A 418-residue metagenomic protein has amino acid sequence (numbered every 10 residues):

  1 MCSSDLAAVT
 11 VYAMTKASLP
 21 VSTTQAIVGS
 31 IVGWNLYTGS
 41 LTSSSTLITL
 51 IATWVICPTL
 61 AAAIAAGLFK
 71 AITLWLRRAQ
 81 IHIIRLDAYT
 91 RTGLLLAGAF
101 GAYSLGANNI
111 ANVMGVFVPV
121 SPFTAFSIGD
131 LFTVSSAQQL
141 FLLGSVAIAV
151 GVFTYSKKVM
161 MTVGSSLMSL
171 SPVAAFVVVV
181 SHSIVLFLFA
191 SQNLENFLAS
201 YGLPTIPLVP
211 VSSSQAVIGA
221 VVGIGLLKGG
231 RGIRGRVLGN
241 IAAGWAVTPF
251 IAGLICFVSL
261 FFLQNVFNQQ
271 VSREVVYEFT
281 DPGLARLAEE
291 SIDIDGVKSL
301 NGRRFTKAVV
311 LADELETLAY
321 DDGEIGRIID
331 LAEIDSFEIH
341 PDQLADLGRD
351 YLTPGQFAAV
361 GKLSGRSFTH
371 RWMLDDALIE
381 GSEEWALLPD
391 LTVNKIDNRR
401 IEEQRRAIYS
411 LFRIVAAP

Functional and structural regions predicted by a protein language model:
C2-S3: Short, small-residue-biased leader/transition segments that mark boundaries at the very start of proteins
A7-T15, S30, W34, T38 (+9 more regions): Transmembrane alpha-helical segments of multi-pass membrane transport proteins and ion-pumping complexes
Y12-T24, G230-R236: Membrane-helix interface "capping/anchor" motifs
A17-G29, A107-V118, L170-F176, I206-I218: Short, non-helical or kinked segments that cap or interrupt transmembrane helices
Q25-N35, I110-P122, M160-S165, S200-Y201 (+3 more regions): Re-entrant/interfacial helical elements at transmembrane boundaries that shape and gate the permeation pathway
T42-T59, S127-L140, I233-F250: Structural signal for the N-terminal portions of transmembrane helices and their immediately preceding loop/interface
I51-N108, A149, F279-E290: Core mid-bundle transmembrane helix pairs that form the ion/substrate translocation pathway in diverse multi-pass
N196-P204, N265-P418: Low-complexity, proline/glycine-enriched hydrophobic segments characteristic of transmembrane helices
